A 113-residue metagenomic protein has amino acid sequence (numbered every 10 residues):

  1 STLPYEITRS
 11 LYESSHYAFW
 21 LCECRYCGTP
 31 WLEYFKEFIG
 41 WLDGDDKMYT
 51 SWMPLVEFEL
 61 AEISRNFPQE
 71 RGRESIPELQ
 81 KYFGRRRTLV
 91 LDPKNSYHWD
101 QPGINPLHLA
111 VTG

Functional and structural regions predicted by a protein language model:
S1-L21, L32-A61: Short recognition patches in nucleic-acid-associated and regulatory proteins
C24-C27: Short Cys/His-rich metal-coordination motifs, predominantly Zn2+-binding knuckles/fingers
I39-G113: Short, intrinsically disordered terminal segments enriched in charged and Pro/Gly residues
